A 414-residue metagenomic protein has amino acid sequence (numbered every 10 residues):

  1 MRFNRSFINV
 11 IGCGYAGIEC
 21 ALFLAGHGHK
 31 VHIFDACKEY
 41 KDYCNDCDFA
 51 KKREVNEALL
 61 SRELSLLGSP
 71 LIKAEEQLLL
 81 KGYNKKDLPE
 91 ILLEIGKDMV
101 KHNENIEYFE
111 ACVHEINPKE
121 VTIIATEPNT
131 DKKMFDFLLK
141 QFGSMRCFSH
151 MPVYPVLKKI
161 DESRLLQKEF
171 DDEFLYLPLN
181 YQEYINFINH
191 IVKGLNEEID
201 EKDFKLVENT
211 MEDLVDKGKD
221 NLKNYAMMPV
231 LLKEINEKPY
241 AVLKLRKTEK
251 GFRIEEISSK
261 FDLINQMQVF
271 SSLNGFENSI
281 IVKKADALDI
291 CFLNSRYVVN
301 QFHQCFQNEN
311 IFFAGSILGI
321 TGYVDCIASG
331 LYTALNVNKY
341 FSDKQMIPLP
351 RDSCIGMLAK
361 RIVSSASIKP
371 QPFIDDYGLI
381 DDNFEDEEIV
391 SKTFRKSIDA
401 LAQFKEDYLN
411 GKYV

Functional and structural regions predicted by a protein language model:
S6-H32: N-terminal Rossmann-like FAD-binding beta1-loop-alpha1 element of flavoenzymes
L22-E76, R351-V363: N-terminal FAD cofactor-binding segment of flavoenzymes
E57-I106, I116: A conserved beta-strand/loop capping segment in the N-terminal third of enzymes that catalyze redox or closely related
H102-Q268: Predominantly flavin-linked oxidoreductase catalytic cores and closely associated redox partners
M228-P239, A287-I320, V363-G378: FAD-binding beta-loop-beta segment adjacent to the flavin cofactor pocket
Q304-Q307, N336-F373: Active-site-proximal substrate-binding core of FAD-dependent oxidoreductases
D325-Y340: An active-site-proximal "capping" alpha-helix that borders the catalytic cofactor pocket
K369-V414: C-terminal auxiliary extensions adjacent to catalytic cores
